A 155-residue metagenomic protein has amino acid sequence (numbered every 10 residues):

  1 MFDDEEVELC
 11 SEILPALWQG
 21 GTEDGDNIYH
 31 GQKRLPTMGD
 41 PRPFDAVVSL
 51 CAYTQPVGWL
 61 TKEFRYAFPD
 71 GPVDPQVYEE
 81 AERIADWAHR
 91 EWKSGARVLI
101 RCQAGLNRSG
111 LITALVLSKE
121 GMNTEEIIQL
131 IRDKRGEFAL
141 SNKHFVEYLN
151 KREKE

Functional and structural regions predicted by a protein language model:
F2-V98, S118-N150: Cysteine-based protein phosphatase catalytic domain of the PTP/DSP
A96-A114: A phosphate-binding catalytic loop at a beta-strand-loop-alpha-helix junction that coordinates phosphoryl groups
R152-E155: Short, basic alpha-helical nucleic acid-contact segments in DNA-binding proteins and DNA transaction factors
